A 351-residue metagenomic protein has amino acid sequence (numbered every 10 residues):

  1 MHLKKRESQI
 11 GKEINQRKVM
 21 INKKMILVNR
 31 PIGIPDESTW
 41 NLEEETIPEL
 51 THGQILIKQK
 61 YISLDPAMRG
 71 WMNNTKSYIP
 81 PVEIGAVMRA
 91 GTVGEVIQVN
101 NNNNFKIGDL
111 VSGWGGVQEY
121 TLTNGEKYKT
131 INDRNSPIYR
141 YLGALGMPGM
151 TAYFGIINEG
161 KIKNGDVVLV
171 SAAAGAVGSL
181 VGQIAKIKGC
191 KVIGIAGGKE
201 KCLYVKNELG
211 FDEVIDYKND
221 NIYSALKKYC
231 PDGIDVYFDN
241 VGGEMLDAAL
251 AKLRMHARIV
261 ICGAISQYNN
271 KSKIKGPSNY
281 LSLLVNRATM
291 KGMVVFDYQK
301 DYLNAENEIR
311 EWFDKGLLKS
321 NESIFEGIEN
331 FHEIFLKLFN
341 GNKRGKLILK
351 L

Functional and structural regions predicted by a protein language model:
R17-V19, F296-L351: C-terminal hydrophobic helical "lid"/dimerization subdomain of Rossmann-like NAD(P)H-dependent oxidoreductases
I47-L64, M72-V117: Glycine-rich beta-strand-centered segment in the early N-terminal region that forms part of a ligand/cofactor-binding
A90-G94, N104-A172, L317: NAD(P)H dinucleotide-binding glycine-rich loop of Rossmann-like/cofactor-binding domains, especially the beta1-alpha1
E119, G197-Y204, K275-Y280: Short, glycine/polar-rich helix-capping loops at beta-to-alpha or helix-loop-helix junctions that flank or form
G143-N219: Mid-domain Rossmann-like dinucleotide-binding core that forms the NAD(H)/NADP(H) cofactor-binding site
I222-P231: Short amphipathic alpha-helix with an adjacent loop that forms part of the alpha/beta core around
E244-L318: Glycine-rich phosphate-binding loop and adjacent beta-alpha segment of Rossmann(oid) nucleotide-cofactor-binding
